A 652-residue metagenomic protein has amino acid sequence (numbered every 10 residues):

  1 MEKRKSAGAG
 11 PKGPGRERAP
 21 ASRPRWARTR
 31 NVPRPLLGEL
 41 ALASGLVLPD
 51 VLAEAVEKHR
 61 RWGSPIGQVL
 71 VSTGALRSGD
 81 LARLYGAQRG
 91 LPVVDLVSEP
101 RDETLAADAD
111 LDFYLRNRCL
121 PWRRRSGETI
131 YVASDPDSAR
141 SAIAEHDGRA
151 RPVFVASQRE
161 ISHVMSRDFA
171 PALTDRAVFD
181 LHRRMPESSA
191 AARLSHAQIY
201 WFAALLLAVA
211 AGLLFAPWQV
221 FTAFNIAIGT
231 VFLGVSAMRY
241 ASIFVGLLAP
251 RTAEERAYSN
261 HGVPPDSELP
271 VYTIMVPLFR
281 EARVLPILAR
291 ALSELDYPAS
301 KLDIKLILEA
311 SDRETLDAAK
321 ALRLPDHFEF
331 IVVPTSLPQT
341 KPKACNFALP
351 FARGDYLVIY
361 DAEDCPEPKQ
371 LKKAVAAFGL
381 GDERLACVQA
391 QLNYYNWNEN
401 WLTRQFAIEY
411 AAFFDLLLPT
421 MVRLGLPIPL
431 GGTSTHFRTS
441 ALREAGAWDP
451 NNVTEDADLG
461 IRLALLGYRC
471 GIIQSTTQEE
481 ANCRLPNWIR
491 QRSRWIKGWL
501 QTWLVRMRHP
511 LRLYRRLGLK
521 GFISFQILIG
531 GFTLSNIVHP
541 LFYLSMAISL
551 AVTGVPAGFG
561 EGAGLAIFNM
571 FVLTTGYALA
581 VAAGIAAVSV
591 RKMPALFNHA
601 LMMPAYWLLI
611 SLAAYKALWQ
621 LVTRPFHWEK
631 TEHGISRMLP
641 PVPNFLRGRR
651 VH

Functional and structural regions predicted by a protein language model:
V71-G148: Polyanionic, low-complexity intrinsically disordered segments
R159-F169, H182-E187, S236-V271, A282-Y297 (+3 more regions): Juxtamembrane C-terminal module of membrane proteins
H163-L206: Cytosolic-side membrane-insertion boundary helix
P270-T273, D303, R443, D458: Cell-envelope/extracellular polymer assembly enzymes that use nucleotide-activated donors
S293-S336: Acidic donor-binding segment of Leloir-type glycosyltransferases
A321-D355, P368-V453, S493-L504: Long helical/loop segments within the catalytic core of UDP-sugar-dependent glycosyltransferases, especially the large
D361-C365, W448-N451, L463: The conserved acidic donor/metal-binding loop of glycosyltransferases
G460-Q478: Catalytic donor-sugar/metal-binding loop of nucleotide-sugar-dependent glycosyltransferases
